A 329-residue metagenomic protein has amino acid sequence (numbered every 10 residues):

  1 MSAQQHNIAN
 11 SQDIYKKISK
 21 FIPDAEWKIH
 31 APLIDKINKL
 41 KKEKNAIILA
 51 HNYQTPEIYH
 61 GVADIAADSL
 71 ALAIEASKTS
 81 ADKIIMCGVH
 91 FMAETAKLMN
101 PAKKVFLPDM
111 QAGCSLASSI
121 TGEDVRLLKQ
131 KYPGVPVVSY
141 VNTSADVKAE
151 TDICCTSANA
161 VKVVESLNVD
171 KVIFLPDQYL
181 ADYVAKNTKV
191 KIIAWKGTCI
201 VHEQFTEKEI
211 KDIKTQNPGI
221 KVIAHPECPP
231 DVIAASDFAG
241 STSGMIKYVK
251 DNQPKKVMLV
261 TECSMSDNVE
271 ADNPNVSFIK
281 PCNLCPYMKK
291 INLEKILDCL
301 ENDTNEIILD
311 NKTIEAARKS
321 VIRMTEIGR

Functional and structural regions predicted by a protein language model:
S2-R329: Active-site loop-to-helix "anion-binding N-cap" substructures in soluble metabolic enzymes
